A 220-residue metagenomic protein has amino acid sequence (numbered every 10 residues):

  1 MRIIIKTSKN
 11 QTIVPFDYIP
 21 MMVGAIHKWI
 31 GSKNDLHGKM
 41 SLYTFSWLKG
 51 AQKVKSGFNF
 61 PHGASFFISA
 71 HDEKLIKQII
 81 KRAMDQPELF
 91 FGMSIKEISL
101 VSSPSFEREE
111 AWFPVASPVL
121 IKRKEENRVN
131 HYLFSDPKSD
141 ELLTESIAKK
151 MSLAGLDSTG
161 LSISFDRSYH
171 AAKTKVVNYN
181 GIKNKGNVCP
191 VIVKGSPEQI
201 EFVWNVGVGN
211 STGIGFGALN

Functional and structural regions predicted by a protein language model:
M1-N220: RNA-interacting cores
